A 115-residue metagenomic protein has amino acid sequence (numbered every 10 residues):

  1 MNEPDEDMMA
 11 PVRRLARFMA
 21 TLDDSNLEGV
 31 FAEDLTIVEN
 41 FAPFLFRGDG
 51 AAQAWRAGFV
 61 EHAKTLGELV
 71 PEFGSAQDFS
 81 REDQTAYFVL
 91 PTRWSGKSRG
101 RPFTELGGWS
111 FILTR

Functional and structural regions predicted by a protein language model:
M1-D34: Short, low-complexity N-terminal intrinsically disordered segments enriched in polar/charged residues
V12-R14, V70-Q77, I112-R115: Short, highly charged low-complexity linear segments
R14, I37-N40, K97: General structural signal for alpha-helix termini and helix-helix connectors
D24-Q84: A solvent-exposed, acidic/Ser-Thr-rich amphipathic alpha-helical stretch
E82-R115: Exposed beta-sheet edge and beta->alpha loop/turn motif
